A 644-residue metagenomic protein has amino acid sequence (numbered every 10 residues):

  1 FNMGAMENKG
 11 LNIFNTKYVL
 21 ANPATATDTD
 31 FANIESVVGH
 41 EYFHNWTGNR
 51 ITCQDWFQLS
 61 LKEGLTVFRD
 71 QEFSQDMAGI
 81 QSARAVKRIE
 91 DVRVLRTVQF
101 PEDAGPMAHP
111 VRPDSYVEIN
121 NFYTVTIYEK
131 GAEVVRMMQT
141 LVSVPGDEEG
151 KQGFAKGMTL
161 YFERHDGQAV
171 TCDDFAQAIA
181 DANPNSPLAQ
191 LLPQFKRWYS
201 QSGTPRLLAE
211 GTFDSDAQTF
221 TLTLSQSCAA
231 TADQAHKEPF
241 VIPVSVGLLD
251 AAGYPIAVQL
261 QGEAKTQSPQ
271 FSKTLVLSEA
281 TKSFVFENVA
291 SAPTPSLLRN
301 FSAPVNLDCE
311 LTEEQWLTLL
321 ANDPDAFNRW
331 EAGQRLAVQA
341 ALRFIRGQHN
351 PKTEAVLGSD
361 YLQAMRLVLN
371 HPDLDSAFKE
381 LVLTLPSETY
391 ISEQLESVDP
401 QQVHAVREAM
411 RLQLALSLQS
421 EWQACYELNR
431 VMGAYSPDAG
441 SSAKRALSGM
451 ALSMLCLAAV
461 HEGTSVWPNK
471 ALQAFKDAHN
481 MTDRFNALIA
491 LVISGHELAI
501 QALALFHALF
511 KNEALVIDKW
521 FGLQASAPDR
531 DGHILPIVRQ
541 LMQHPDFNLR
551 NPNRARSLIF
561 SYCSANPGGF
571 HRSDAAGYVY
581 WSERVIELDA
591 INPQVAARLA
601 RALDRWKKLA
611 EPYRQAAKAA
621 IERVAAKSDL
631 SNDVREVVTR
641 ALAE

Functional and structural regions predicted by a protein language model:
F1-T212, T221-L222: Hydrophobic alpha-helical and helix-loop surface patches within well-folded domains that function as non-catalytic
N8-G10, K62, I242, K282 (+1 more regions): Residues that flank catalytic or metal-binding motifs in active/ligand-binding sites
L11, S36, Q58, K151 (+7 more regions): Beta-sheet entry/capping signal
Y18-V19, F43, F73-S74, V142 (+8 more regions): Short, glycine-/Ser/Thr-/acidic-enriched flexible segments
I51, E148-Q152, A264-K265, W330-A337: K/E-rich alpha-helical interaction surfaces of small helical-bundle regulatory domains
I80-K87, D103, L141-G153, D181-P193 (+5 more regions): Intrinsically disordered, low-complexity coil segments
T97, T124, E287-E644: Long, ordered, helix-rich scaffold segments
N185-L192, S202-L297, L342, I391-L395 (+3 more regions): Beta-strand-rich binding/interaction modules
